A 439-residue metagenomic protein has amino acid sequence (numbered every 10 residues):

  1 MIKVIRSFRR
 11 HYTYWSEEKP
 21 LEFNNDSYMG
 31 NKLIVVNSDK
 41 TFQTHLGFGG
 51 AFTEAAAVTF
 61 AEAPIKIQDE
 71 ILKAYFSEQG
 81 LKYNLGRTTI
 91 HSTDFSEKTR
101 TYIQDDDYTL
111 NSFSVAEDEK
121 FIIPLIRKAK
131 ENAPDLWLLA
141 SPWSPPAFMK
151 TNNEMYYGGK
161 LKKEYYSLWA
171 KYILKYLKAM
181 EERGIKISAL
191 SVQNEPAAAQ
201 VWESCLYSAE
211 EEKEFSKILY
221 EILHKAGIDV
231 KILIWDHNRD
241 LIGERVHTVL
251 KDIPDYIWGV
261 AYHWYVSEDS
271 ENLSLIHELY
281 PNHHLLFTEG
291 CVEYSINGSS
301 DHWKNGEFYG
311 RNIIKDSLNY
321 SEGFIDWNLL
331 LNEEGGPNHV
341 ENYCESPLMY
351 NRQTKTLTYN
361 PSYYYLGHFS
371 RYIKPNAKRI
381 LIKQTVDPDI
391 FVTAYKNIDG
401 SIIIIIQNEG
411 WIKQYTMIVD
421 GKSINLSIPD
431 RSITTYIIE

Functional and structural regions predicted by a protein language model:
S16-I187: N-terminal catalytic cores of secreted or lumenal carbohydrate-active enzymes
G50, K82, L138, L190 (+5 more regions): Conserved, mostly hydrophobic/aromatic
A51-A55, T88-H91, S141-S144, V192-P196 (+5 more regions): Active-site-proximal beta-strand/loop segments in catalytic clefts of secreted hydrolases
G80-G86, A133-W137, R183-A189, G227-K231 (+5 more regions): Loop/turn elements at helix/coil->beta-strand transitions in domains of secreted/extracellular proteins
F95-T99, P146-N153, A197-V201, I242-E244 (+2 more regions): Short acidic/His/Gly/Ser-rich catalytic and metal-binding motifs that mark active-site loops of diverse hydrolases
L168-A189, P196-Y294: Active-site neighborhood of glycoside hydrolase catalytic domains
F287-Y365, L381-K383: Aromatic/acidic polysaccharide-binding cleft in carbohydrate-active enzymes
R371, I382-D420, S427, R431: Carbohydrate-binding surface patches
